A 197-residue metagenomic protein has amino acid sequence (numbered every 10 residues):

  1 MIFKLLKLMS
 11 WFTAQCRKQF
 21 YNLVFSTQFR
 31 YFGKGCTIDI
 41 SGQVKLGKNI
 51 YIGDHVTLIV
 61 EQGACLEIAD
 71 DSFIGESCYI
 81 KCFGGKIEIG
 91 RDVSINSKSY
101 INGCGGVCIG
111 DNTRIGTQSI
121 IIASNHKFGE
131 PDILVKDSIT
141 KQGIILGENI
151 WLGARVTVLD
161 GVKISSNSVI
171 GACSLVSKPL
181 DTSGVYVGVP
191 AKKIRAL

Functional and structural regions predicted by a protein language model:
M1-Y51, T57: Extended, small-residue-rich solenoid/repeat segments and analogous flexible loops that form exposed scaffolds
S41-V44, Y51-D160, V189, L197: Flexible, glycine/small-residue-enriched loop-and-beta-strand segment within the central core of proteins
R114, S168-V169: Short alpha-helix at the nucleotide-sugar/activated-sugar donor binding site of glycosyltransferases and closely
W151, V169-L175: A generic "structured core" feature
V162, C173-S174, L180, V189: Short beta-to-alpha loop/turn elements within the nucleotide-binding domains of ABC transporters
S165-S168, D181-S183: Conserved catalytic segment of ABC-fold P-loop ATPases
T182-A196: Conserved beta-strand-loop-alpha-helix hinge in the C-terminal portion of ABC ATPase nucleotide-binding domains
